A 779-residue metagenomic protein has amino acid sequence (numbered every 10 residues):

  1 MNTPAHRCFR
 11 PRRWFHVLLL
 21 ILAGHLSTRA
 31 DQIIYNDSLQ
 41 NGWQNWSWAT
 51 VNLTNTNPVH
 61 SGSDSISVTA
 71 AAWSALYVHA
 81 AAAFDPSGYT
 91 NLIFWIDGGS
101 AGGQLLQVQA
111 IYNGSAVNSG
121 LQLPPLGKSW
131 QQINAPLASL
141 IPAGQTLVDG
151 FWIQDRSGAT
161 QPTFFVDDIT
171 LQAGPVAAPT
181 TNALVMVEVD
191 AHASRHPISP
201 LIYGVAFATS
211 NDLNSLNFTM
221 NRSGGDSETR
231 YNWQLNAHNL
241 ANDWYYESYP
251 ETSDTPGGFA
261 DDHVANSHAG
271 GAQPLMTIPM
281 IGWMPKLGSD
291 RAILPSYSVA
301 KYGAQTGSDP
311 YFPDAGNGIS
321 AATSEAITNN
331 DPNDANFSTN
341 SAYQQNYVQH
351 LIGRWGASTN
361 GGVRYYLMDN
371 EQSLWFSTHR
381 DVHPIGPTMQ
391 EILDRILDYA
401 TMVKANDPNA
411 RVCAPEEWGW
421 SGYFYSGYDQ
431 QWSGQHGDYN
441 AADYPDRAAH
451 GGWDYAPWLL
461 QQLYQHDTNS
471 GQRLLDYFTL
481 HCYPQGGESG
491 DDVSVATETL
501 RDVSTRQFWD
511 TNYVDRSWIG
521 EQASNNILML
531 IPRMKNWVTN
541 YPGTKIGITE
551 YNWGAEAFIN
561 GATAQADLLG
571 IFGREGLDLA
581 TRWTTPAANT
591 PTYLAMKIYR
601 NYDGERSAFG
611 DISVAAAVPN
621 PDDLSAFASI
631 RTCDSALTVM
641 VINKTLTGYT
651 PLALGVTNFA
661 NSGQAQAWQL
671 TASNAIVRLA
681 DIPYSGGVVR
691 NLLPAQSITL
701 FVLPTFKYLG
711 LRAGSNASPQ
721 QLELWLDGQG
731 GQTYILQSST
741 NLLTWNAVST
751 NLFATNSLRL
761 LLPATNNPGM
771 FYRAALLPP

Functional and structural regions predicted by a protein language model:
N55-A75: Short carbohydrate-recognition loop motifs
A70-A143, L147, A159-F165, W283: Extracellular ligand-binding interfaces
T180-E498: N-terminal catalytic cores of secreted or lumenal carbohydrate-active enzymes
D398-T401, A405, D476, C482-N552: Glycoside hydrolase catalytic-domain groove-lining segments
F558, Q565, L569-T638, T671-S673: Glycan-recognition and catalytic regions of carbohydrate-active enzymes
N620-G663, Q696, L709-L711, Q720: Carbohydrate-binding surface patches
K644-K707, L743, V748-N756, L761-T765: C-terminal beta-sandwich/jelly-roll accessory domains of carbohydrate-active enzymes
F706-P779: Short, composition-biased motifs enriched in small/polar/acidic residues
